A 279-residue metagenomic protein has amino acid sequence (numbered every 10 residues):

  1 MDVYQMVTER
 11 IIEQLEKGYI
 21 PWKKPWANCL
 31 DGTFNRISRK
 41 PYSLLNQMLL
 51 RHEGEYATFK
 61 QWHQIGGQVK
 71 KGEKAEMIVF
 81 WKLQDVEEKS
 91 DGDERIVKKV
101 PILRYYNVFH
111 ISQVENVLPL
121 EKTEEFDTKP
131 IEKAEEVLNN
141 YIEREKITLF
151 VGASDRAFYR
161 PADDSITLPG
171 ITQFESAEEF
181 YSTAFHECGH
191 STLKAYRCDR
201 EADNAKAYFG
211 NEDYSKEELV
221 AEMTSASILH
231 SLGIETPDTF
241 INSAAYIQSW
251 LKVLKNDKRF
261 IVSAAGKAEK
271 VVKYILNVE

Functional and structural regions predicted by a protein language model:
M1-E279: N-terminal accessory/interface modules of nucleic-acid-binding and processing proteins
